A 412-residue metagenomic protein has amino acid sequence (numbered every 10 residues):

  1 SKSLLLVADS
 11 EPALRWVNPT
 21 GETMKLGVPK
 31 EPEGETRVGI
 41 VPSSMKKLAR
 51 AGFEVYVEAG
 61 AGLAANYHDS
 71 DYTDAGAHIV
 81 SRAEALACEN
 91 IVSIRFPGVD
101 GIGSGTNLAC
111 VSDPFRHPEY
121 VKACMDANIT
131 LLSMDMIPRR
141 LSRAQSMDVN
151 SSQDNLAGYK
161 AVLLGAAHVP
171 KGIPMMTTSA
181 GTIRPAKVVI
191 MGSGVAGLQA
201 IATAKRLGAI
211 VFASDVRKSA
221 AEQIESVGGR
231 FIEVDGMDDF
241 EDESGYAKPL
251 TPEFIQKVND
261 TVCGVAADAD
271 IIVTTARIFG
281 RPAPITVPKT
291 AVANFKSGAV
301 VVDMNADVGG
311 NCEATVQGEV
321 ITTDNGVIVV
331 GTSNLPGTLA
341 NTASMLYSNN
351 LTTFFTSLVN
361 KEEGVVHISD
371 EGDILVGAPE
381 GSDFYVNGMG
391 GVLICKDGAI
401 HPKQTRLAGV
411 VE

Functional and structural regions predicted by a protein language model:
W16-A127: An N-terminal-biased, well-structured beta-alpha scaffold segment characteristic of Rossmann-like dinucleotide-binding
K25, V99-K187: Glycine/serine-rich phosphate-binding loop and adjoining beta1-alpha1 elements at the start of nucleotide-handling
K30-G62, P174-V265: Glycine-rich phosphate/diphosphate-binding loop of Rossmann-like nucleotide-binding domains
E35-G39, D100-I102, C110, G245 (+2 more regions): Glycine/threonine-rich flexible loop motifs
M45, D69, V121, V162 (+3 more regions): Generic hydrophobic/aromatic pocket-lining and core-packing "Φ" positions
G76-L86, P97, D242-I272, A276-K289 (+2 more regions): A structured beta-alpha segment of the ubiquitous adenosine-cofactor-binding alpha/beta core
R116-R139, R143, A283-T332: Rossmann-fold NAD(P)-binding glycine/threonine-rich loop
D135, L141-S179, A306, C312-V411: Adenosine-phosphate binding glycine-rich loop
